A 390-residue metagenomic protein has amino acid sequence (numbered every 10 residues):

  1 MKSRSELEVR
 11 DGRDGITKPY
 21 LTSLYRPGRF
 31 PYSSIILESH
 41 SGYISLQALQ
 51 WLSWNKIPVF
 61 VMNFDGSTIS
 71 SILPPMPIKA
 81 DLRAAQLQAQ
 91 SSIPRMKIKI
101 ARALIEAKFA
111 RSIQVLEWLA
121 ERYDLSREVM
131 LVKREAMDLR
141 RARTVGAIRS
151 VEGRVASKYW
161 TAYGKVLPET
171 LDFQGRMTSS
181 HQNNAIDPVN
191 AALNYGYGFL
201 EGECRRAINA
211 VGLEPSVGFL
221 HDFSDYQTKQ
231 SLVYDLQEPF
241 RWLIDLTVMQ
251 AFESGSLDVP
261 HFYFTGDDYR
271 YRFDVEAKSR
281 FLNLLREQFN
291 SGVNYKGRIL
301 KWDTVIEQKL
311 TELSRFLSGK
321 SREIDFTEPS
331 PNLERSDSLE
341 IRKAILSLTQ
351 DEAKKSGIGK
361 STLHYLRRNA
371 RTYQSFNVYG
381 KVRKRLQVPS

Functional and structural regions predicted by a protein language model:
M1-F30: N- or domain-start disorder-to-order transition segments that initiate the globular core
M1-R4, R10, W54, I69 (+1 more regions): Active-site helix-to-loop segments that bind/position phosphate- or nucleotide-bearing substrates and donors across
L24-Y43: Extracellular/luminal Protease-associated
I35-E38, I57-N63: Short hydrophobic alpha-helical runs that function as membrane-insertion/retention elements
L333-L348: Short, amphipathic alpha-helical "recognition" segments used to contact nucleic acids or chromatin
T349-G357: Short alpha-helical "recognition helix" segments of helix-turn-helix
I358-Q374: Recognition helix of helix-turn-helix/homeodomain-like DNA-binding domains that insert into the DNA major groove
R371-K384: Short, basic-rich loop-to-helix N-cap that marks the start of a DNA-contacting helix
